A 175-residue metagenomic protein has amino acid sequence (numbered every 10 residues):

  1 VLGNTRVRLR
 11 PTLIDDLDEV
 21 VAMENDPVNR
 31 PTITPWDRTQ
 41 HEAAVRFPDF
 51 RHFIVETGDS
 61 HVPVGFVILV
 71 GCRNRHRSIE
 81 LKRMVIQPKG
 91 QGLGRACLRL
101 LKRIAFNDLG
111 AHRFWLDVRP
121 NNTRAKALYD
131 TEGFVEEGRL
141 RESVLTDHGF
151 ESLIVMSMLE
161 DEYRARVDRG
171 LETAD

Functional and structural regions predicted by a protein language model:
P11-D15, V21-K89, L98, R103-L109 (+2 more regions): Acetyl-CoA-dependent GNAT
F50, E151-V155: Short hydrophobic/aromatic beta-strand or adjacent loop that forms the aromatic wall/cage of a ligand/substrate-binding
R95, P120-G138: Conserved active-site alpha-helix within GNAT-family acetyltransferase domains
N107-D117: Conserved GNAT acetyl-CoA-binding A-motif
W115-D117, V135-E151: Conserved catalytic-core motifs of GNAT/GCN5-like acyltransferases
